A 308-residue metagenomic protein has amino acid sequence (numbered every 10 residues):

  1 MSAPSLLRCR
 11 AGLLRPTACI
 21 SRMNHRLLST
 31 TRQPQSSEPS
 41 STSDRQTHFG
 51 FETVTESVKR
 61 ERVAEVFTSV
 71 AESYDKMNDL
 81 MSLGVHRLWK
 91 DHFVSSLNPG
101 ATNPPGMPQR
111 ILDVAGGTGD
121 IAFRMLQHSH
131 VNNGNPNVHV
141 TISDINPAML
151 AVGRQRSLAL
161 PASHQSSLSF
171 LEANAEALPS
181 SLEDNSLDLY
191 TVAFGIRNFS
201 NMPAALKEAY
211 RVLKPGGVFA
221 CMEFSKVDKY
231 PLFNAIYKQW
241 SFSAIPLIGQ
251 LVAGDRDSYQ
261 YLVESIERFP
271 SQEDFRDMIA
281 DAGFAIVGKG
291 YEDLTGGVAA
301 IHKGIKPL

Functional and structural regions predicted by a protein language model:
C19-E65: N-terminal auxiliary segments of SAM/dcSAM-dependent transferases
S73-K76, L83-R110, R124, H128: Conserved alpha-helix/loop element of class I SAM-dependent methyltransferases that forms part of the SAM/SAH-binding
P108-P179: Class I SAM-dependent methyltransferase SAM/SAH-binding core
E176-Y190: A short acidic, Gly/Pro-enriched loop at the edge of an enzyme's catalytic core that lines a small-molecule cofactor
D188-M202: A short SAM/SAH-binding and catalytic strip from SAM-dependent methyltransferases
P203-V218: A short glycine-rich, Lys/Arg-flanked "PGG" loop and its adjoining helix->strand segment in the class I
M222, K226-A282, G290-Y291: C-terminal alpha-helical "lid/dimerization" subdomain adjacent to the S-adenosyl-L-methionine
A282-L308: Core SAM-dependent methyltransferase catalytic element
